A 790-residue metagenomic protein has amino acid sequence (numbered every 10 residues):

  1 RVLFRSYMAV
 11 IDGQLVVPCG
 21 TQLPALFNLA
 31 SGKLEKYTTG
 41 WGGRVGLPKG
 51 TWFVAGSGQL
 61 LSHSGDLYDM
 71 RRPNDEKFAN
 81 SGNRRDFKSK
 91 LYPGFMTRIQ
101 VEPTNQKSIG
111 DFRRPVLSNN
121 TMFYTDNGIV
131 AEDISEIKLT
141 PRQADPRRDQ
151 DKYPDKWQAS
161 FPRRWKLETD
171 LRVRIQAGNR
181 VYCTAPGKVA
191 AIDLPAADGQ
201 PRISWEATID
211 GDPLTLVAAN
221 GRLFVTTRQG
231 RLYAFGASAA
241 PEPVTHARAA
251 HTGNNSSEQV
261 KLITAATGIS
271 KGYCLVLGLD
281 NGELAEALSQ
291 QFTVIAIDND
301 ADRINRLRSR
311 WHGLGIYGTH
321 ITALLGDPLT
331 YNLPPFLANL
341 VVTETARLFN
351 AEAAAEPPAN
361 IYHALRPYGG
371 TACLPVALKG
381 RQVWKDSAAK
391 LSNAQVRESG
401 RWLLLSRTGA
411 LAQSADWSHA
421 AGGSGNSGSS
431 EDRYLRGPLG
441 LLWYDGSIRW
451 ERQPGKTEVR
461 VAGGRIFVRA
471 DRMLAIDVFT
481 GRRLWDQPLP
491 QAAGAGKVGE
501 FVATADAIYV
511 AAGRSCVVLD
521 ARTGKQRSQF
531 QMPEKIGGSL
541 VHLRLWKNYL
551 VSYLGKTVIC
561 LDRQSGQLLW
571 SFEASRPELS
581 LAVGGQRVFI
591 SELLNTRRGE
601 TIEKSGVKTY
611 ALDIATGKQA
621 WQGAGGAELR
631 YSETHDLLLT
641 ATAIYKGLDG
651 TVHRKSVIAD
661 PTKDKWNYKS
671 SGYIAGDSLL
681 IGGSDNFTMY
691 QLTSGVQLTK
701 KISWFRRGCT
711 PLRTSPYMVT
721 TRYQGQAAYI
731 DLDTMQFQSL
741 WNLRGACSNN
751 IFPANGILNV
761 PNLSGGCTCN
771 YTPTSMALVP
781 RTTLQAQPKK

Functional and structural regions predicted by a protein language model:
R1-F4, K33-V45, K49, D69-R114 (+20 more regions): Aromatic (tryptophan-biased) beta-strands that constitute blades/sheets of beta-rich domains
F4-P24, G42-Y68, N80-M96, G110-I129 (+11 more regions): Repeat-blade elements of multi-bladed beta-propeller folds
I269-A287, T293-I295: Conserved class I S-adenosyl-L-methionine
L307-R308: Conserved SAM-binding loop
I316-P328: Conserved SAM-binding strand-loop segment of SAM-dependent methyltransferases
L329-L340: A short acidic, Gly/Pro-enriched loop at the edge of an enzyme's catalytic core that lines a small-molecule cofactor
A338-A354: A short SAM/SAH-binding and catalytic strip from SAM-dependent methyltransferases
A351-G370: A short glycine-rich, Lys/Arg-flanked "PGG" loop and its adjoining helix->strand segment in the class I
